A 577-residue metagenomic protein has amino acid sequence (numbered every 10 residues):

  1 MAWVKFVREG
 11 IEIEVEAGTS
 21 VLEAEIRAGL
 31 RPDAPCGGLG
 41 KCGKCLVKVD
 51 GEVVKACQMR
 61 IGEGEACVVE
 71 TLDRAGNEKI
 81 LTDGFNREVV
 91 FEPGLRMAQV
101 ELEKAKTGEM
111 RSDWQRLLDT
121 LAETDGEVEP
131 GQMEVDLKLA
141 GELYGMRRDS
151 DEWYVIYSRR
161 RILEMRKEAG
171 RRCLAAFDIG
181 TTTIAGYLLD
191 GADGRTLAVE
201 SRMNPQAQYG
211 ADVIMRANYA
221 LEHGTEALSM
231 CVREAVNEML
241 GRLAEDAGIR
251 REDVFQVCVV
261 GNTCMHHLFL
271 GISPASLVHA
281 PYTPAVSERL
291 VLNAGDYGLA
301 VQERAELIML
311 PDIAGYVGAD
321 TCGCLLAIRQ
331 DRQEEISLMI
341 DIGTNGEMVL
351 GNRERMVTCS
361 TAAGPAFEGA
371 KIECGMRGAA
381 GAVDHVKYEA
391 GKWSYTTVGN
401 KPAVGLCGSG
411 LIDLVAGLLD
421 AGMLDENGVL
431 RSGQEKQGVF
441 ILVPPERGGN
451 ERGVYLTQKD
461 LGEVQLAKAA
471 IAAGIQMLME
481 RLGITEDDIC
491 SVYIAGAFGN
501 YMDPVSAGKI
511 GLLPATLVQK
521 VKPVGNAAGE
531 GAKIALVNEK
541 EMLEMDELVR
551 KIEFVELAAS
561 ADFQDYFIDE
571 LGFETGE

Functional and structural regions predicted by a protein language model:
L30-E63: Local cysteine-cluster metal-coordination motifs and their immediate loop/turn environment, predominantly Fe-S cluster
G51-C173: Fe-S ferredoxin-like electron-transfer domains and their immediately adjacent linker/connector regions across
D73-G108, E306-T321, I534-E577: Acidic, glycine/GT-rich loop-and beta-edge segments that sit at the periphery of enzyme/chaperone cores
G141-S158, T283-T361, A390, R431-G474: ATP-dependent carbohydrate kinase catalytic cores
G180, G186-L188, G194-I214, A275-R289 (+3 more regions): Glycine-rich phosphate-binding loop of actin/hexokinase-like ATP-binding domains
P205-D246, K371, V383, K387 (+2 more regions): N-terminal phosphate-binding loop and adjacent alpha-helix
A235-D246, T321-C324, I328, Q465-D487: Phosphate/ATP-binding catalytic cores across multiple sugar-kinase/actin-like superfamilies, primarily ASKHA
N352-E354, I484-L548: Catalytic phosphate/nucleotide-handling subdomain of diverse soluble enzymes
